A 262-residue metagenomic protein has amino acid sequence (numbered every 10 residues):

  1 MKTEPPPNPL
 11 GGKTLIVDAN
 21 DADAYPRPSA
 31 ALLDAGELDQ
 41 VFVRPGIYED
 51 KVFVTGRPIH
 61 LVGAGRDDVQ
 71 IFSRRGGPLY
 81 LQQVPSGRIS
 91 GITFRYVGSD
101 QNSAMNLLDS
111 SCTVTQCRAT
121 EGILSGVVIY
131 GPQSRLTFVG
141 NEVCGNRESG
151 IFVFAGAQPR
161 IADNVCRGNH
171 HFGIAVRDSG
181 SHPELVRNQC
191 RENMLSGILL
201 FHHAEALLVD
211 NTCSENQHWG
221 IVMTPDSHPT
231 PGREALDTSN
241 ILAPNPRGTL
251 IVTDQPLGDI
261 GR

Functional and structural regions predicted by a protein language model:
K13-E49: Acidic Gly/Asp/Thr-rich repetitive segments characteristic of extracellular carbohydrate-active and adhesion proteins
D34-E37, I47-V62, Q70-S110, I129-G131: Extracellular beta-strand-rich solenoid/capping regions of secreted or surface-exposed proteins that bind or remodel
V43, V54, G63, S73 (+10 more regions): Extracellular beta-strand solenoids
K51, G77-L79, N102-A104, S125-G126 (+5 more regions): Structural detector of coil-to-beta-strand junctions
H60-G63, G87-G91, C112-Q116, R135-V139 (+5 more regions): All-beta strand scaffolds that present successive hydrophobic residues in beta-strands
T93-R160, V165: Right-handed parallel beta-helix
V114, V127-I129, F138, V143 (+10 more regions): Fold-core signature of tandem repeat domains
